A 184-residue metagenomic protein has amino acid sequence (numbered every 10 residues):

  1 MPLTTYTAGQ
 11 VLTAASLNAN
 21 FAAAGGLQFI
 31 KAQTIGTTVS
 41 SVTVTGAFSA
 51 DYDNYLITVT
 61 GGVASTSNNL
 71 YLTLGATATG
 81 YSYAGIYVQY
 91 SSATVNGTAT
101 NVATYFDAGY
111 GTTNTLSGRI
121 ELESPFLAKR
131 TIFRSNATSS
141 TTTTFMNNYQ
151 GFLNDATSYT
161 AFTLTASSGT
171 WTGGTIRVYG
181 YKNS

Functional and structural regions predicted by a protein language model:
L3-T4, A8-Q10, A14-L17, A22-S184: Surface-exposed molecular-recognition determinants
